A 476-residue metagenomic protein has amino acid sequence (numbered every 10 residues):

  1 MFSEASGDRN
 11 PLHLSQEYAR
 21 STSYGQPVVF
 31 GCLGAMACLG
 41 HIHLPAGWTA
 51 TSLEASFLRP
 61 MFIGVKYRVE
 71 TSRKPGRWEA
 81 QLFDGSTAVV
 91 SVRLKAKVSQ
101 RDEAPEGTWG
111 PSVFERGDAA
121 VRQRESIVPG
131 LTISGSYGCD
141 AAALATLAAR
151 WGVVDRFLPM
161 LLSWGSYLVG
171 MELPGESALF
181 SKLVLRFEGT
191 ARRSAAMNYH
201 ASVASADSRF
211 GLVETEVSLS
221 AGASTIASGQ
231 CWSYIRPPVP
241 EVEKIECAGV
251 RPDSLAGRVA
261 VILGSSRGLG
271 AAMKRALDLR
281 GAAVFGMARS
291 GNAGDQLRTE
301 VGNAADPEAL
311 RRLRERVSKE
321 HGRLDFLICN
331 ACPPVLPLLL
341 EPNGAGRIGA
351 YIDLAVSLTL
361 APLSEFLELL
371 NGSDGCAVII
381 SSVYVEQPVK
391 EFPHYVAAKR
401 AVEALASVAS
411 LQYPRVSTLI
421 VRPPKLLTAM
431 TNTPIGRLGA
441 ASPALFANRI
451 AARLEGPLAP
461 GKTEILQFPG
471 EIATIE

Functional and structural regions predicted by a protein language model:
M1, A50-Q123, F187-L263: HotDog/MaoC-like acyl-thioester-processing domains
M1-T49, K97-K182, I328: Hot-dog-fold acyl-thioester-processing enzymes
L263, L324-P333, A355, I379: Rossmann-fold scaffold of SDR-type NAD(P)-dependent oxidoreductases
S266, K274: N-terminal Rossmann NAD(P)H-binding glycine-rich loop of SDR-like oxidoreductase domains
D295-E308: Rossmann-fold cofactor-recognition segment
N330-I352: Conserved mid-core segment of classical short-chain dehydrogenase/reductases
A345, D374-L411, K425: Catalytic loop of short-chain dehydrogenase/reductase
I420-L426, T433-E476: C-terminal helical subdomain
